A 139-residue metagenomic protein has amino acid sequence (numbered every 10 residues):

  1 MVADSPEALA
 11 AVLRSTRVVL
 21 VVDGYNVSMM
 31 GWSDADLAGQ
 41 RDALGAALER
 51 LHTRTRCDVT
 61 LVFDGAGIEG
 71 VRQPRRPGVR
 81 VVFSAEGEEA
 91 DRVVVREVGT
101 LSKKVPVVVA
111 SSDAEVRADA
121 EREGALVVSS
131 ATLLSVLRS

Functional and structural regions predicted by a protein language model:
V2-S5: Short gly/ser/thr-rich secondary-structure transition/capping motifs
E7-L13, R17-V22, S28-S33, L37-S139: Nuclease catalytic cores that cleave nucleic-acid phosphodiester bonds, predominantly acidic two-metal-ion
